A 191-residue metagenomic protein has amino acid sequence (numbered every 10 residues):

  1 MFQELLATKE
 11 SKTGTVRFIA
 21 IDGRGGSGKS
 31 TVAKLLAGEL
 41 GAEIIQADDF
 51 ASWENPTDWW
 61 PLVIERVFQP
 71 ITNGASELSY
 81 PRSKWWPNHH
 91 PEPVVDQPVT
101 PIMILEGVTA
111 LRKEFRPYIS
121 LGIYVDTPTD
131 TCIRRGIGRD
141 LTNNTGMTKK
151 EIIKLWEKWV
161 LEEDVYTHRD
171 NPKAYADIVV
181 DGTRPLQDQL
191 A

Functional and structural regions predicted by a protein language model:
M1-I19: Extreme N-terminal, non-catalytic leader segments that precede Walker-type/kinase nucleotide-binding cores
F18, A42-I44, G122-Y124, D177-V179: Conserved beta-strand scaffold positions in the cores of enzyme catalytic domains, especially in NTP/NDP-utilizing
R24: P-loop (Walker A) phosphate-binding loop of NTP-binding proteins
K29: Conserved lysine of the Walker
E43-L105: Conserved nucleotide-sensing/catalytic segment adjacent to the nucleotide-binding pocket in NTP-handling enzymes
H89-T142: ATP-dependent NMP and nucleoside kinases share a basic, alpha-helical "lid"
T145-A191: Small-molecule kinase domains that catalyze NTP-dependent phosphoryl transfer to phosphate-bearing small molecules
